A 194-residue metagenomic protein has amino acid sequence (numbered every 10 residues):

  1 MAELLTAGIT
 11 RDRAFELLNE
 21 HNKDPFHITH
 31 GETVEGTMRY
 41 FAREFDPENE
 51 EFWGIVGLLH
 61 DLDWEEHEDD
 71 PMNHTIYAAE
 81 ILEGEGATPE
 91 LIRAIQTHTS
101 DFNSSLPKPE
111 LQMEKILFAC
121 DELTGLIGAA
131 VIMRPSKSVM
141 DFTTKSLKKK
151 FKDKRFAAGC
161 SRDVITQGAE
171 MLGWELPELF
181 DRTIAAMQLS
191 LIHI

Functional and structural regions predicted by a protein language model:
M1-D70: Acidic/His-rich, divalent-metal-binding segments that scaffold phosphate/diphosphate chemistry
D12, E32-G36, T75-Y77, I127 (+2 more regions): A generic alpha-helix surface/boundary motif
T37-F41, P71, E175-Q188: Active-site hotspot residues in diverse enzymes, especially metal/ion-binding acidic/histidine motifs
E48-K154: Divalent metal-dependent catalytic cores for phosphoryl transfer on phosphate-bearing substrates
R155-V164, A169, W174: C-terminal binding/interaction regions
I192-I194: Conserved small/polar residues in nucleotide/adenosyl-binding loops
